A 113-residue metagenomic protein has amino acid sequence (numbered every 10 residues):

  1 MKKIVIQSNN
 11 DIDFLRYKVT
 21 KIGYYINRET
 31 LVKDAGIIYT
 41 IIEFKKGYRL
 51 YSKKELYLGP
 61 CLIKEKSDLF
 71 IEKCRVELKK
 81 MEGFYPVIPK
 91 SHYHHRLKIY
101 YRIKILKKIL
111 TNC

Functional and structural regions predicted by a protein language model:
M1-C113: Class I S-adenosyl-L-methionine
